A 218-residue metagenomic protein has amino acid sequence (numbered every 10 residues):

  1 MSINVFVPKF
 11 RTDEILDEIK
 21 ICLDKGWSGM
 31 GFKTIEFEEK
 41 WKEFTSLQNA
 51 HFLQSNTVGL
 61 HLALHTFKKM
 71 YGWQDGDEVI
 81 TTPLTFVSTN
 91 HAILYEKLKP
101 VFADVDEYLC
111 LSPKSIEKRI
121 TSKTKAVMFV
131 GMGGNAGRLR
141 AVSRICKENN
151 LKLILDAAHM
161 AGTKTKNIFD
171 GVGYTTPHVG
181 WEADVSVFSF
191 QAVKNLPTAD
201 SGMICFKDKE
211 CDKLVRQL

Functional and structural regions predicted by a protein language model:
M1-Q74, Y95-E96, K147: Conserved PLP-binding active-site segment in aminotransferase class I/II-type PLP enzymes
R11, G29, T85, E107-Y108 (+2 more regions): Glycine-/small-residue-rich active-site loops that bind phosphorylated ligands and cofactors
L16-L23, E210-L218: Structural motif of enzymes handling amino- and sulfur-group chemistry
I19, E78, L153-A157: Short beta-strand/loop segment that forms part of the nucleotide-sugar
S46, I80, V101, M128 (+1 more regions): Conserved Rossmann-like nucleotide-binding pocket used by diverse enzymes that bind dinucleotide cofactors
N49, Q74-E78, K123, K213-L214: Short acidic capping loops at alpha-helix termini that bridge into adjacent secondary structure
H65-I120: Conserved PLP-anchoring active-site segment centered on the Schiff-base-forming lysine
Y108-T198, M203-K213: Active-site phosphate-binding strand-loop segment of PLP-dependent enzymes
